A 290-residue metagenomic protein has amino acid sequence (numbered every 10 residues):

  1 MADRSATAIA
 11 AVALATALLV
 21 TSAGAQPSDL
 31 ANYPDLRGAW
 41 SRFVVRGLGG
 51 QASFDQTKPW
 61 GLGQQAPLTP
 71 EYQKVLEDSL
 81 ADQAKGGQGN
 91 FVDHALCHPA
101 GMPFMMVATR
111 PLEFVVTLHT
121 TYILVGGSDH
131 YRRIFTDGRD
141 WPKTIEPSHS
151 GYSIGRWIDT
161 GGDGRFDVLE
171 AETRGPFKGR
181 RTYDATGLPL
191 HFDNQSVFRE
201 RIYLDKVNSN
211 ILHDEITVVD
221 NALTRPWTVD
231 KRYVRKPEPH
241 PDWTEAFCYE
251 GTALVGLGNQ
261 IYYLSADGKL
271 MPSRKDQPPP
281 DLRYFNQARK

Functional and structural regions predicted by a protein language model:
M1-V12: Bacterial N-terminal signal peptides that target proteins for export
A10-T21: Bacterial N-terminal signal peptides
G24-K290: PEST-like low-complexity, intrinsically disordered acidic/proline/serine-rich tracts that flank trafficking/processing
